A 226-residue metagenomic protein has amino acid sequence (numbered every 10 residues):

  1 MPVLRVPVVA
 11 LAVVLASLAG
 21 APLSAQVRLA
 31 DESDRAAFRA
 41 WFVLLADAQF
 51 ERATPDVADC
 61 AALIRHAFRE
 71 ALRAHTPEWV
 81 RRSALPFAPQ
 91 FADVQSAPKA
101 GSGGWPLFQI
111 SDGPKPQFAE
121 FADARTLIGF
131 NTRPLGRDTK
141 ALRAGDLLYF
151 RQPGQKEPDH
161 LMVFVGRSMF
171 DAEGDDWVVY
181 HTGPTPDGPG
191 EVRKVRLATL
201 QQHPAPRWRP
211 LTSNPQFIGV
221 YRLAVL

Functional and structural regions predicted by a protein language model:
M1-L4: N-terminal secretory signal peptides that target proteins for export/translocation
V9-L18: Bacterial N-terminal signal peptides
S17, D56-D59, R137, G154: Residues at the start of alpha-helices and the adjacent loop-to-helix junctions
P22-A119: N-terminal capping segments
A88-D187: ...with weaker cross-activation on analogous glycine-rich loops/strands in unrelated enzymes
D175-L226: Low-complexity, Gly/Ser/Thr/Pro-rich intrinsically disordered linker/tail segments
